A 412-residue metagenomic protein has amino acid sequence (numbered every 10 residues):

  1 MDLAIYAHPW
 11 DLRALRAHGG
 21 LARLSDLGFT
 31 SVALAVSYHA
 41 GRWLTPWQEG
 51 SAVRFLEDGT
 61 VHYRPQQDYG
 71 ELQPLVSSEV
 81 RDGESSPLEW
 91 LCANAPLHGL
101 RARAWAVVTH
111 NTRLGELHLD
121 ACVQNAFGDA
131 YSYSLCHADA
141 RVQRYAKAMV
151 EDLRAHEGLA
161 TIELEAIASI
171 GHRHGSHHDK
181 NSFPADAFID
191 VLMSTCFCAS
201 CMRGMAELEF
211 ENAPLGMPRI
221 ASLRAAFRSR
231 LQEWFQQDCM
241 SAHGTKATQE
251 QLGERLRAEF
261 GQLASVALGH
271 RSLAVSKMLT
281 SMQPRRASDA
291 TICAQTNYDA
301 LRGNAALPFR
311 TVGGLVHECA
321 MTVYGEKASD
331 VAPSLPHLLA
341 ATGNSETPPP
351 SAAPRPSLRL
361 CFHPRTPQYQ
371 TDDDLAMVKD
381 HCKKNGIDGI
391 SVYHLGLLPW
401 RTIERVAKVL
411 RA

Functional and structural regions predicted by a protein language model:
L3-H8, R103-E157, H174, S182-D186 (+1 more regions): Active-site-adjacent "subsite" loops/lids of carbohydrate-active enzymes
A4-L12, Q66-S85, D129-R144, F260-R271 (+2 more regions): The substrate-binding groove and active-site-proximal loops of carbohydrate-active enzymes, especially glycoside
A4-Y6, R101-N111, E163-I167, M202-Q236 (+2 more regions): Aromatic-lined carbohydrate-recognition surfaces of secreted/lumenal glycan-active proteins
H18-R42, H156-T161, T311-C319, K384-I387: Catalytic domains of carbohydrate-active enzymes, especially glycoside hydrolases
A33-D82: Aromatic-lined carbohydrate-binding/catalytic grooves of carbohydrate-active enzymes
G171-R173, R286-A328: Substrate-binding cleft/loops of secretory-pathway carbohydrate-active enzymes
T245-G261, A294, T342-E346, A352-D373: Active-site clefts of carbohydrate-active enzymes
M321-V331, C361-R411: Substrate-binding cleft of secreted/luminal carbohydrate-active enzymes
